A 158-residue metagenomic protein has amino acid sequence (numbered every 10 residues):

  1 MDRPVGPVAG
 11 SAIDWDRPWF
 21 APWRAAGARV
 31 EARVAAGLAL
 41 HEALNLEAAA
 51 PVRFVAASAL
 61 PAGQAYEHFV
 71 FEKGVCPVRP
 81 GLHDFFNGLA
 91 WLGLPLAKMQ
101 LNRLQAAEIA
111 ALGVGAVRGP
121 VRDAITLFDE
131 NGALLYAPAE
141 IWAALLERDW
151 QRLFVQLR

Functional and structural regions predicted by a protein language model:
M1-E72, R158: The feature captures two recurrent sequence modes
A9, V30-L38, C76-H83, V114 (+1 more regions): Generic detection of long, well-ordered alpha-helical segments
R17-A26, D84-L96, D123-E130: Short, hydrophobic/amphipathic alpha-helical patches that form generic packing surfaces within helical domains
V34-L44, Y66, A97, L101 (+5 more regions): Generic structural signal of hydrophobic/aromatic residues within well-ordered alpha-helices of folded domains
A57, W91, E140: An acidic- and aromatic-residue-enriched active-site/binding cleft used to recognize and process polar
L60, L92-L96, L134, Q151: Short loop/turn segments at secondary-structure transitions that flank enzyme active sites
K73-L112: Hydrophobic alpha-helical segments and helix pairs
A106-R158: A contiguous, surface-oriented mixed alpha/beta subdomain in the mid-to-C-terminal portion of proteins that forms
